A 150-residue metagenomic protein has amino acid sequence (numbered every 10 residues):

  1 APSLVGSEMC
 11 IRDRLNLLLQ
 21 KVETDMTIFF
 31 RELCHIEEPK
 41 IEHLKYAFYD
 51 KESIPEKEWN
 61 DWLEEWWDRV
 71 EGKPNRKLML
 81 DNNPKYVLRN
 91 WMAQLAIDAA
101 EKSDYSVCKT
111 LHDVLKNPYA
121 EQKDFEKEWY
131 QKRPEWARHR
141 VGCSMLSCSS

Functional and structural regions predicted by a protein language model:
A1-G6: Single conserved hydrophobic/aromatic residue that forms the stacking wall/gate of nucleotide- or nucleobase-binding
S7-S150: Regulatory N- and C-terminal appendages and interdomain linkers associated with kinase/kinase-like NTP transferase
